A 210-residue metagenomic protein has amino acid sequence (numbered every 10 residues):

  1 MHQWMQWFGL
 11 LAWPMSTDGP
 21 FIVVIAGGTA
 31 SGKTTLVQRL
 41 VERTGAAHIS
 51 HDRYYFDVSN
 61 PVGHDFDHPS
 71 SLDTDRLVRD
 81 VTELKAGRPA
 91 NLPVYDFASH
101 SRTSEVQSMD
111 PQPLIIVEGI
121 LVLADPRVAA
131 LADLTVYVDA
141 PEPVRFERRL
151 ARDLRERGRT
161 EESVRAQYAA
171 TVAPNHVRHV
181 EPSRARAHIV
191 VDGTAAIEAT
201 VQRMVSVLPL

Functional and structural regions predicted by a protein language model:
Q3-G19, D110-P111, A151, A173-L210: NTP-dependent small-molecule kinase module
G28: P-loop (Walker A) phosphate-binding loop of NTP-binding proteins
K33: Conserved lysine of the Walker
L36: Hydrophobic positions on the alpha1 helix immediately C-terminal to the Walker A/P-loop
A46-S59: Short beta-strand-centered segment that lines the nucleotide-binding/catalytic pocket of NTP-utilizing
P61-S99: Conserved nucleotide-sensing/catalytic segment adjacent to the nucleotide-binding pocket in NTP-handling enzymes
S104-R155: ATP-dependent NMP and nucleoside kinases share a basic, alpha-helical "lid"
